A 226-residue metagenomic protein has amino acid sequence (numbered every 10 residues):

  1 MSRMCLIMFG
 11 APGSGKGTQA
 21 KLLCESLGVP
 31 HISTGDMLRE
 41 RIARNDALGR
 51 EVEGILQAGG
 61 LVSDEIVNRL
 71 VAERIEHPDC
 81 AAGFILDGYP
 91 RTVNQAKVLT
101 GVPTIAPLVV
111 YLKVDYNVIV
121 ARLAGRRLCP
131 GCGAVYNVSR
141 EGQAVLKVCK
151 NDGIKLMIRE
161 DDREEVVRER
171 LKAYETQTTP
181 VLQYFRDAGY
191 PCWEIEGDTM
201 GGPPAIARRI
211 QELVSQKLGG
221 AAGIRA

Functional and structural regions predicted by a protein language model:
M1-A226: Glycine-rich phosphate-binding loop of ATP-dependent small-molecule kinases
